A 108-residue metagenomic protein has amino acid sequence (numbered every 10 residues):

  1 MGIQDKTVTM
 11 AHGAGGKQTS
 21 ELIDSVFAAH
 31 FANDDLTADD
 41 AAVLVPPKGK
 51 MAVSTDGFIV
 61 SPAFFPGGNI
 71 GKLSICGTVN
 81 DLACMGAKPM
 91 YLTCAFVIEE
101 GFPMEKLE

Functional and structural regions predicted by a protein language model:
M1-A11: Generic N-terminal amphipathic, Lys/Arg-enriched alpha-helix
T9, K17-E108: Glycine-rich phosphate/pyrophosphate-binding loop regions near the starts of catalytic domains
A14: Active-site His/Glu-centered metal-binding helix of metallohydrolases
